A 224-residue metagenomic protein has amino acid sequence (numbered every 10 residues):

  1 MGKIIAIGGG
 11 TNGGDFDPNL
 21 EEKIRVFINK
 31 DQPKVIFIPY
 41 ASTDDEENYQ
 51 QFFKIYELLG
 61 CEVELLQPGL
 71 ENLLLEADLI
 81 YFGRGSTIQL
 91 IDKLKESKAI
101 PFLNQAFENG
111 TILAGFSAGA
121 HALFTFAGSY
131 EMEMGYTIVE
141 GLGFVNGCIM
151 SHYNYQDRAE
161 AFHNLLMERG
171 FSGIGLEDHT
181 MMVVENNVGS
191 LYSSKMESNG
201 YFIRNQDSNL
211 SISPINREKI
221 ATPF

Functional and structural regions predicted by a protein language model:
M1-K30, Y40-Q50, S129, M134-F224: C-terminal and late-domain segments of enzyme folds
F27, S97-G110: Catalytic-core regions built around general acid/base machinery
Q51-E62: Short helix-loop-beta junction
G60-N72: A short, well-structured beta->alpha microelement
L74-L75, F107: A short, aliphatic-rich alpha-helical micro-motif
D78: Conserved acidic residues
Y81-R84, F107-F126: Catalytic nucleophile loop
T87-S97: Glycine/threonine-rich flexible loop motifs
